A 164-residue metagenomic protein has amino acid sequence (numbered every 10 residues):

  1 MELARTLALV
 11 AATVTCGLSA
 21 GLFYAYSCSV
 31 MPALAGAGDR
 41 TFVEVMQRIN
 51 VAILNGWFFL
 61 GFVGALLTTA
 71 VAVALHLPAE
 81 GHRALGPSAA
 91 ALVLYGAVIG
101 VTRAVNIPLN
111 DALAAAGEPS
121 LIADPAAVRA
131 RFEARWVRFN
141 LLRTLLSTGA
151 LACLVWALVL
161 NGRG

Functional and structural regions predicted by a protein language model:
E2-C16, A74-A97: Interfacial segments of alpha-helical transmembrane regions
T6-L7, L18-V63, P108-A134: Interfacial loop at the N-terminal end of multi-pass membrane proteins
A12, F62-A65, A91, N140-R143: Residue-level recognition of transmembrane alpha-helices in multi-pass small-molecule transporters/permeases
T15-Y24, Y95-N106: Hydrophobic alpha-helical membrane-embedded segments
L60, R131-T148: Hydrophobic alpha-helical transmembrane segments
G61-A72, T144-L151: Core segments of transmembrane alpha-helices that mediate helix-helix packing or line hydrophobic substrate/ligand
L67, A74, P78, A115-E118: Membrane-interface helix-loop junctions in multi-pass transporters/channels
W156-G164: Juxtamembrane boundary at the C-terminal end of a transmembrane helix
